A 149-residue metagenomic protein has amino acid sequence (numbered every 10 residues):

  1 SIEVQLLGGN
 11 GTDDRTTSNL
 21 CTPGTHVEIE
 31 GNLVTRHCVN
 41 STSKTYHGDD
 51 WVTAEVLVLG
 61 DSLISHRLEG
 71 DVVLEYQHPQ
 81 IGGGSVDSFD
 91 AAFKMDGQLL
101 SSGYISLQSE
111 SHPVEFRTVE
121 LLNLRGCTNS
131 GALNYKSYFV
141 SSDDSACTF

Functional and structural regions predicted by a protein language model:
S1-G126: Carbohydrate-interacting regions of secretory-pathway proteins
L124-F149: Primarily marks secretory-pathway-exposed extracellular/lumenal segments that are disulfide- and glycosylation-prone
